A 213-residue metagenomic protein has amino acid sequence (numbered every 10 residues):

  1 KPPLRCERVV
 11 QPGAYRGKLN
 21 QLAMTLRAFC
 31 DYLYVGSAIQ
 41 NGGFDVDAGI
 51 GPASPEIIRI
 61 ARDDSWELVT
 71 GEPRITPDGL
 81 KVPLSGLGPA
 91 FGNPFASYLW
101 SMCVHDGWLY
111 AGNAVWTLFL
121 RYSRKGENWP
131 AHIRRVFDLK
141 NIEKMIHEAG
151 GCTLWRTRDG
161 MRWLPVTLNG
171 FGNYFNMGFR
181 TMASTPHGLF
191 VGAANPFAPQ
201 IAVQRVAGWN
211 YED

Functional and structural regions predicted by a protein language model:
K1-M24, A28, Y32, A38-S97 (+3 more regions): Trp- and S/T/G-rich repeat-edge/linker motifs of beta-rich repeat architectures
Y32-G36, W108-G112, G188-G192: Conserved beta-propeller blade signature
V115, N195: A structured beta-alpha segment of the ubiquitous adenosine-cofactor-binding alpha/beta core
